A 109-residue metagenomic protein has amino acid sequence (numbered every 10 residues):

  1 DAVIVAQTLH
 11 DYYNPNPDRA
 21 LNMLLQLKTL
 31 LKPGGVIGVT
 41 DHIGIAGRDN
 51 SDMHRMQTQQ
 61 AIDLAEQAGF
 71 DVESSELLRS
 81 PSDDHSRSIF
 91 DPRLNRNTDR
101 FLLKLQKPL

Functional and structural regions predicted by a protein language model:
D1-D18: A short SAM/SAH-binding and catalytic strip from SAM-dependent methyltransferases
T8-L9, H42-A46: Short "lid" loop at the C-terminus of a central beta-strand within the Rossmann-like core of SAM-dependent
N14-L21, D52-Q59, N95-R96: Soluble non-cytosolic domains of exported or imported proteins
D18-P33: A short glycine-rich, Lys/Arg-flanked "PGG" loop and its adjoining helix->strand segment in the class I
M23, E66, D71-L77, R96 (+1 more regions): Mature catalytic domains of secreted/periplasmic carbohydrate-active enzymes
G34-I43: Conserved beta-strand signature within the Rossmann-like core of class I S-adenosyl-L-methionine
D49-S75: Conserved Class I S-adenosyl-L-methionine
A68, D84-L109: Core SAM-dependent methyltransferase catalytic element
